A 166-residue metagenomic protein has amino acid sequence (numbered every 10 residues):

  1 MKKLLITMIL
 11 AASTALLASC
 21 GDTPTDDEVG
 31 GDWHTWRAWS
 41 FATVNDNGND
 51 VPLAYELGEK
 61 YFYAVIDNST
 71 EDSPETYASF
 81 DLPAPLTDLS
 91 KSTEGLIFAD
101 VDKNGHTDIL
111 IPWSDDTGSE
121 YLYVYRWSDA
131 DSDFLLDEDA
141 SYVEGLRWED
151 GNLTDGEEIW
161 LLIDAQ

Functional and structural regions predicted by a protein language model:
M1-L4: Positively charged n-region of N-terminal signal peptides that target proteins for export
I6-T14: Hydrophobic helical h-region of N-terminal Sec-dependent signal peptides in bacterial secretory/periplasmic proteins
C20-Q166: Beta-propeller-forming repeat regions
